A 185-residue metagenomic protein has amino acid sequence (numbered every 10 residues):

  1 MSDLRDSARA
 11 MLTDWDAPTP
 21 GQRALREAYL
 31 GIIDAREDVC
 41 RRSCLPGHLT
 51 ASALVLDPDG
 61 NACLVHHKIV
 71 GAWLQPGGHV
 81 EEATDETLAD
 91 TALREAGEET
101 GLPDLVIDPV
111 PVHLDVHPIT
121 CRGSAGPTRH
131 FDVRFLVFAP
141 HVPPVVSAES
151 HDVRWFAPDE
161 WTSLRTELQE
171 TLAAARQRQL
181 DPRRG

Functional and structural regions predicted by a protein language model:
M1-A8, A175-G185: Actinobacteria-biased recognition of intrinsically disordered, low-complexity terminal regions
D14-S52: Acidic, metal-coordinating catalytic segment for phosphate/diphosphate chemistry, firing primarily on the Nudix
C44-L49, L56, G126-R129: A short catalytic or substrate-binding loop motif that flags glycine-/basic-rich loops and adjacent residues that bind
A51, G60, F131-V133, H151: Change "...and in nucleic-acid phosphodiester-cleaving endonucleases..." to "...and in nucleic-acid processing enzymes
G60-L102, D159: Conserved Nudix-box catalytic region and its N-terminal flanking loop in Nudix hydrolases and closely related
G101-P143: Active-site segment of metal-dependent pyrophosphate-handling enzymes, primarily the Nudix hydrolase catalytic core
R134, V145-A175: NUDIX/MutT-family hydrolases
